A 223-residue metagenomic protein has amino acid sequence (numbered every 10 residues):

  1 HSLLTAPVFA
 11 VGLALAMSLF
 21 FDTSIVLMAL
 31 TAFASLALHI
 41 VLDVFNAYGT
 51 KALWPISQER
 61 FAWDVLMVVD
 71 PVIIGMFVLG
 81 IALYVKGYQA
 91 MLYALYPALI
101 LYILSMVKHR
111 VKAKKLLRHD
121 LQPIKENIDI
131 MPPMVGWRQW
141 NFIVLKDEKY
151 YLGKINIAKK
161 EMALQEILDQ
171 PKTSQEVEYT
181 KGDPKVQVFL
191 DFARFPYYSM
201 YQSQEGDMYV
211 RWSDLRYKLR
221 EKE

Functional and structural regions predicted by a protein language model:
H1-I124, I128-P133, I143-K146, Y151: N-terminal membrane-targeting hydrophobic helices
H109-K112, L116-E223: C-terminal regulatory/interaction regions
